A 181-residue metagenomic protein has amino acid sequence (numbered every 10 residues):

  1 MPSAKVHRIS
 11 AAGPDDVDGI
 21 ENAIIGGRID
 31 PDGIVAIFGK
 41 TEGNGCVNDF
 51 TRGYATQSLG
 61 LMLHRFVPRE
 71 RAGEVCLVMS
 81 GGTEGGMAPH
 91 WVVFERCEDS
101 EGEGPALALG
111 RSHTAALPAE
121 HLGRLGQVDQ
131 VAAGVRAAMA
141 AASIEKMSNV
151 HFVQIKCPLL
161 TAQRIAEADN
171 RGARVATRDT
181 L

Functional and structural regions predicted by a protein language model:
M1-L181: Terminal domain-initiation and capping elements
